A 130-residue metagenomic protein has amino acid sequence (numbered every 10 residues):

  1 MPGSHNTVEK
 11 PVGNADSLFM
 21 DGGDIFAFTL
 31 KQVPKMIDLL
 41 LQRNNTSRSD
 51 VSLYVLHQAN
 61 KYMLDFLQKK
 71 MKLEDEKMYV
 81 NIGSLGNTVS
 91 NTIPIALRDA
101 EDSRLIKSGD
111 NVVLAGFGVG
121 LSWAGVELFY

Functional and structural regions predicted by a protein language model:
M1-I82: Hydrophobic pocket-lining "lid/loop/helix" segments that shape and contact the acyl-thioester
G22-D24, T29-Q32, V89, L97 (+2 more regions): Solvent-exposed, flexible loop/coil residues
M36-I37, I93-A100: Buried hydrophobic packing segments
A59-K70, N91-I95, E127-Y130: Short amphipathic alpha-helical segments at helix boundaries and their inter-helical linkers
N60-Y62, G86, L121: Short Gly/Pro-enriched loop/turn and capping motifs at secondary-structure junctions
K70, E74, L85, D99-S103: Hydrophobic alpha-helical segments
N81-V89, I93: Active-site-adjacent helical/loop segments in soluble small-molecule enzymes
L97-Y130: Conserved beta-strand-centric core segments of catalytic alpha/beta enzyme folds
